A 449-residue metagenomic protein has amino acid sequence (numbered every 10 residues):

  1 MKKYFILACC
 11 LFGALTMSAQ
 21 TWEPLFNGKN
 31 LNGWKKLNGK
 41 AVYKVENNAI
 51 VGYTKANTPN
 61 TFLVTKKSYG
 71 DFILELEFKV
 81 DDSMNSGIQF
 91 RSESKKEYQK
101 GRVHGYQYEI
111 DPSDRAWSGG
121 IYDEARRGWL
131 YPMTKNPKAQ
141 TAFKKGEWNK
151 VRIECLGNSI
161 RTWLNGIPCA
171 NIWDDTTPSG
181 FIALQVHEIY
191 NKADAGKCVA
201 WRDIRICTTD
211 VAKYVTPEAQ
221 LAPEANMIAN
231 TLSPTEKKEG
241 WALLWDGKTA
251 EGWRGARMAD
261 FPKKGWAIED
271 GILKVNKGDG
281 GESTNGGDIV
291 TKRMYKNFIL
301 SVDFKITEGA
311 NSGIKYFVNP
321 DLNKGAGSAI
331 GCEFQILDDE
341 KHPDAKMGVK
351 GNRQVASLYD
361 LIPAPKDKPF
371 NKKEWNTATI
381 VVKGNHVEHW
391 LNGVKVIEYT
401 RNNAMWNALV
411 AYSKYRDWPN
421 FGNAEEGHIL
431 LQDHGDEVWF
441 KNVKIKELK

Functional and structural regions predicted by a protein language model:
M1-T21: Bacterial Sec-dependent N-terminal signal peptides
Q20-K449: Carbohydrate-interacting regions of secretory-pathway proteins
